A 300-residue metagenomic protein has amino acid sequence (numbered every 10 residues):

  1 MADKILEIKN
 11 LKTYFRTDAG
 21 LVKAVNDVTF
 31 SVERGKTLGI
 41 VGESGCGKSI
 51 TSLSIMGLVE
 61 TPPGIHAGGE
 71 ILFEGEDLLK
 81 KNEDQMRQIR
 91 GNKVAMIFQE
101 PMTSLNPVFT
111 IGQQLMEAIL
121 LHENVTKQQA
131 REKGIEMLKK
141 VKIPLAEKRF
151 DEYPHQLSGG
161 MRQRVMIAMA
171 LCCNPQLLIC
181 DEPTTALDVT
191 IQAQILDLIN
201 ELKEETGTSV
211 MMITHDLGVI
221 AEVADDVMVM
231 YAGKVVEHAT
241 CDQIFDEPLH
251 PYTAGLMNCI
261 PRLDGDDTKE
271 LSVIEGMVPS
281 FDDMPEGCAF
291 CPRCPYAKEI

Functional and structural regions predicted by a protein language model:
K4, P144-E147, H238-I300: Short catalytic/signature loops enriched in Gly
E43, I179, P183, L187 (+1 more regions): P-loop NTP-binding/switch modules centered on Walker-like glycine-rich loops
H66-D77: Conserved ABC transporter NBD signature motif
N124, Q128-I143, F150-D151, D246 (+1 more regions): ABC ATPase nucleotide-binding domain helical subdomain, centered on the C-loop/LSGGQ "ABC signature"
E152-L157, M161: Conserved ABC ATPase signature
C172-Q176: A short, proline-enriched helix->beta-strand linker immediately N-terminal to the Walker B motif in ABC-type P-loop
